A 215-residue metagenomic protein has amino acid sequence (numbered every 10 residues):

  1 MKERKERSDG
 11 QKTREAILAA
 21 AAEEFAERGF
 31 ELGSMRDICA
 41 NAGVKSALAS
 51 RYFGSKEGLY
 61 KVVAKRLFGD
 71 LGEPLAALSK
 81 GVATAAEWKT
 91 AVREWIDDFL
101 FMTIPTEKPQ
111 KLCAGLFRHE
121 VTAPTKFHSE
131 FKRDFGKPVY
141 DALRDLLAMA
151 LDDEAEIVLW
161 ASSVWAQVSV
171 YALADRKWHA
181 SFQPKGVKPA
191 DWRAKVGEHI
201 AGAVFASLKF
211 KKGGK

Functional and structural regions predicted by a protein language model:
M1-K12, G213-K215: N-terminal intrinsically disordered/low-complexity leader segments
G10, R14-A22: Short, leucine-enriched amphipathic alpha-helices that occur as contiguous helical runs
A16, E24-G58, V62-R66: Helix-turn-helix
V62-L67, F131, F135: Alpha-helical DNA-contacting segments of helix-turn-helix folds
L67, L71-L78: Conserved phosphoryl-transfer catalytic core
A76-P109, E154-V164: Hydrophobic alpha-helical connector segments
F99, A114-V121, V164-V168, V204: Short alpha-helical scaffolding segments that buttress acidic/His motifs in well-ordered protein cores
A114, H128-K137, L146-I200, K215: Hydrophobic/aromatic-rich alpha-helical bundle segments in the mid-to-C-terminal region
